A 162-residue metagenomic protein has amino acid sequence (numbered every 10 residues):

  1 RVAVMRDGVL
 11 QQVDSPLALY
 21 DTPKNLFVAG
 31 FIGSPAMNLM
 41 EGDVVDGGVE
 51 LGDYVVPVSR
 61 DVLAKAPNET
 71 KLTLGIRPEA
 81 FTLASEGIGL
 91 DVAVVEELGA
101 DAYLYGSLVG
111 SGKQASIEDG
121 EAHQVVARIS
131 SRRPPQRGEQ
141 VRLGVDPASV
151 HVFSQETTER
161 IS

Functional and structural regions predicted by a protein language model:
V4-M5, I76: Catalytic metal- and UDP-sugar-binding loop of GT-A-like glycosyltransferases, i.e., residues flanking the conserved
M5-S15, T22: ABC ATPase "signature
D7, E41, V150: Conserved coupling/switch loops of ABC nucleotide-binding domains, chiefly the family-specific signature
S15, F27, E41-D43, G89-V94: Residues located in well-ordered beta-strands
D21-V45: C-terminal boundary and immediately downstream tail of ABC-type ATPase nucleotide-binding domains
P35-M37, G47-S162: Non-catalytic connector elements of ABC transporters
